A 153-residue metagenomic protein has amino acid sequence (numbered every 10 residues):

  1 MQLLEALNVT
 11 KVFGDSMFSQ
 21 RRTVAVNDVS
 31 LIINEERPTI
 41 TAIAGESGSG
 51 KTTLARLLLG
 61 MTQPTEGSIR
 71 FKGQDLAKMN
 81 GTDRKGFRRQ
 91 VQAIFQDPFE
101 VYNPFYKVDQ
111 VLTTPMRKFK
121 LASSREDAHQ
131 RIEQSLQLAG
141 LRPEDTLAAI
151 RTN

Functional and structural regions predicted by a protein language model:
M1-N153: ABC transporter nucleotide-binding domains
